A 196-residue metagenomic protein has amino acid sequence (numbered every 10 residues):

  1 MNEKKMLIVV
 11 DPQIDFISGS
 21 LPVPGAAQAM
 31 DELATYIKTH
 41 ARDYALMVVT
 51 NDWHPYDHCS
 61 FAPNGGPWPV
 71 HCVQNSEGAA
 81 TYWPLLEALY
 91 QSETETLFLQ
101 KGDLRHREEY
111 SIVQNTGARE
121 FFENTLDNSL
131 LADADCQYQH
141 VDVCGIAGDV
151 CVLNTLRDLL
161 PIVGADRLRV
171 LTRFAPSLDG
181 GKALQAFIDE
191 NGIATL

Functional and structural regions predicted by a protein language model:
N2-I8, D15, Q28-Y44, P55 (+2 more regions): Active-site-adjacent betaalpha module
I17-A26: Acidic/histidine-rich helix-loop elements that form or flank divalent-metal/phosphate-binding sites at the catalytic
D52: Active-site loop/turn elements of alpha/beta-hydrolase fold enzymes, especially the short glycine-/histidine-rich
